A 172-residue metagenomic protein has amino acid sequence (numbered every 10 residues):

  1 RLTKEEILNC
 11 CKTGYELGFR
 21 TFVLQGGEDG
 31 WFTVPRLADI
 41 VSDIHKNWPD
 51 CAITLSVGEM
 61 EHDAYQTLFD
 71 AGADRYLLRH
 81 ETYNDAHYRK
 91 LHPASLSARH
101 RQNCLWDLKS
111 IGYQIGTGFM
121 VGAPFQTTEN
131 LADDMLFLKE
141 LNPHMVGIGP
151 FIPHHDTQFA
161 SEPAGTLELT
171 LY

Functional and structural regions predicted by a protein language model:
R1-E6: Canonical Radical SAM [4Fe-4S] cluster-binding loop centered on the CxxxCxxC motif and its immediate flanking residues
L8, E16-F22, V34-M120: Radical SAM/AdoMet-radical enzyme domain recognition
G14-E28, E140: N-terminal/domain-start segments enriched in small and hydrophobic, helix-friendly residues, covering either
V23-V34, A86-Y88, I152-E162: Glycine-rich, proline-tolerant flexible connector loops at the mouths of alpha/beta enzymes
E28-T33, A94, G122-T127, P163: Short, small-residue-enriched loops and turns at beta-alpha junctions that line or gate enzyme active sites
W31-S42, T166-Y172: Short, composition-biased local secondary-structure segments
W48, R75, H80, R99-T157 (+1 more regions): Conserved C-terminal portion of the radical SAM core fold that forms the substrate/S-adenosylmethionine-binding
